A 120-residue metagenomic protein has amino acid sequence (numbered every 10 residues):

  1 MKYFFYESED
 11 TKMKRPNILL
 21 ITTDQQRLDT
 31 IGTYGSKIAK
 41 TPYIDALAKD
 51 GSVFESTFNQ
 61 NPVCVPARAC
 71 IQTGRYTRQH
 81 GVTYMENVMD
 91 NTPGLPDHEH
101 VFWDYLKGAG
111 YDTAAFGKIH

Functional and structural regions predicted by a protein language model:
M1-H120: Formylglycine-dependent sulfatase
